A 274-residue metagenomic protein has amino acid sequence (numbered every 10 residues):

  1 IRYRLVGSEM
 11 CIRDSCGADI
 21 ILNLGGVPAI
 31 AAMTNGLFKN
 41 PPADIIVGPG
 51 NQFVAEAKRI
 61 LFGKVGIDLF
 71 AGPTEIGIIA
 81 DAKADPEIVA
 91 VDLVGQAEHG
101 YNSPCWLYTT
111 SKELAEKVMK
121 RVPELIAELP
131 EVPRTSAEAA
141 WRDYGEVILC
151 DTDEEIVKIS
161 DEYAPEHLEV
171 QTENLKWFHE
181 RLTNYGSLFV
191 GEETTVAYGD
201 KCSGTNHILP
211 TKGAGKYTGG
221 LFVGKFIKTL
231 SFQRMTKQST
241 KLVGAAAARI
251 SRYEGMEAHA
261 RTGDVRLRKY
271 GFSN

Functional and structural regions predicted by a protein language model:
I1-G7, C11-I12: Single conserved hydrophobic/aromatic residue that forms the stacking wall/gate of nucleotide- or nucleobase-binding
I12, G50, L93, I156 (+1 more regions): Residue-level signal for inorganic ion chemistry
C16-G95, H99-P104: Conserved NAD(P)+-binding/catalytic subdomain of aldehyde/semialdehyde dehydrogenases
A43, G66, S103-Y108, E128-A140 (+3 more regions): Flexible, glycine/charged-enriched surface loops at secondary-structure junctions
L69-D143, V147: A conserved active-site cap/scaffold subdomain adjacent to cofactor or substrate pockets
I76-D81, L107, D143-D151, A164-V170 (+2 more regions): Short, well-ordered beta-strand elements within core beta-sheets of diverse protein domains
I126-E169, E173-N174: Glycine-rich, Lys/Arg-enriched anion-binding loops that position phosphate/diphosphate groups for phosphoryl
D161-N274: C-terminal core of ALDH-fold dehydrogenases
